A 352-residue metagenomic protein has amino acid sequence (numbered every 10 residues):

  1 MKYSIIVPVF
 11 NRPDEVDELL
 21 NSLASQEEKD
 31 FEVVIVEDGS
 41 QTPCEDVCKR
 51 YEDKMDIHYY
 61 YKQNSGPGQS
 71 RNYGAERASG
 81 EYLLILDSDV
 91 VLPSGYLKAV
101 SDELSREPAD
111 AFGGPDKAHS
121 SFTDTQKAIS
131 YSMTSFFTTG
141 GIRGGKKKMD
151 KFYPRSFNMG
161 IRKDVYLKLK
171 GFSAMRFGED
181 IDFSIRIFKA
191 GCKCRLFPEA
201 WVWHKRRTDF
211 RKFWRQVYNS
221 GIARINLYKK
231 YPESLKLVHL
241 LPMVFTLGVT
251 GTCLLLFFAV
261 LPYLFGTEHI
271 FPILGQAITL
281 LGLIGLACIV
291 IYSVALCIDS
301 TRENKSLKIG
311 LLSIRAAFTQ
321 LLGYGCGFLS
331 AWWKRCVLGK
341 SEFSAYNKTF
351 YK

Functional and structural regions predicted by a protein language model:
N21-D30: Short, acidic, metal-binding catalytic loop of nucleotide-sugar glycosyltransferases
S22, E37-D46, N64-S65, D87-P93: A conserved acidic beta->alpha catalytic loop
P43, V90-E103, I185: Acidic donor-binding/catalytic loop of UDP-sugar-dependent glycosyltransferases, especially processive GT2
K62-A78, A99, Y153-F157: Glycine-rich, basic loop-to-helix element that forms the pyrophosphate-binding segment of sugar-nucleotide handling
L83: Short aromatic/hydrophobic "clamp" motif used to bind/position activated sugar donors
G95-K127, Y131, A200-W201, K205: Conserved donor NDP-sugar-binding/catalytic core segment of glycosyltransferases
S173-L235: Catalytic donor/gating beta->alpha subdomain of glycosyltransferases that bind UDP-sugars
F245-V337: Membrane-embedded multi-pass helical conduit in multi-pass membrane proteins, especially envelope-biosynthetic
